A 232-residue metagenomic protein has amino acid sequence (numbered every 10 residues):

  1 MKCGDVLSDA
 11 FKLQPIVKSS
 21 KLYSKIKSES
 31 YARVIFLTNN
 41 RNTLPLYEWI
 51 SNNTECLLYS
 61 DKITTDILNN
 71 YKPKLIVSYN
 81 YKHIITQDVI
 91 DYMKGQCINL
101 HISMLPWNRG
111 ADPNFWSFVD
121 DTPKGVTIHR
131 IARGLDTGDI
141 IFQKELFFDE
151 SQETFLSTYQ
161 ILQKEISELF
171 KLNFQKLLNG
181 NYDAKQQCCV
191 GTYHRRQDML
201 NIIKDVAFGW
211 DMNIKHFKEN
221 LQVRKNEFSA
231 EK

Functional and structural regions predicted by a protein language model:
M1-K232: One-carbon transfer enzymes
